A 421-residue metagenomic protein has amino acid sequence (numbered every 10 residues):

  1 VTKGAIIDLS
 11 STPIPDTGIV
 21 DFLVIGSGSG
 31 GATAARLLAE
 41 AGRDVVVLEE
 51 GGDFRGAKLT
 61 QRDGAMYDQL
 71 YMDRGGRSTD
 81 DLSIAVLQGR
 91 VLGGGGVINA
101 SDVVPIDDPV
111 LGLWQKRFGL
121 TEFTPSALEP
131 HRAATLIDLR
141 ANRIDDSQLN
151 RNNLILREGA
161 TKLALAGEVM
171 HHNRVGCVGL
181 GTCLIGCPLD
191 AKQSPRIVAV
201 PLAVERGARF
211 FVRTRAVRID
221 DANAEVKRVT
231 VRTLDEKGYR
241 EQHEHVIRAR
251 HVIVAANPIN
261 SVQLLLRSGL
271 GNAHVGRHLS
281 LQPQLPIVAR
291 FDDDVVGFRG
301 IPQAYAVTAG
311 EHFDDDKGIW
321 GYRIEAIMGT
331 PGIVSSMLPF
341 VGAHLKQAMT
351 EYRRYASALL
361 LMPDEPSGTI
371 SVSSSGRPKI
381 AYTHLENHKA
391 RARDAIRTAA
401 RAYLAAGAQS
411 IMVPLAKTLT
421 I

Functional and structural regions predicted by a protein language model:
V1-F22, E40-A41, D80: Extreme N-terminal leader/targeting segments of oxidoreductases
V20-V47: N-terminal Rossmann-like FAD-binding beta1-loop-alpha1 element of flavoenzymes
G28-S29, I259, E386: Residue-level detector of alpha-helix initiation sites
A39, L111-Q115, E129-L136, R157 (+5 more regions): Non-transmembrane alpha-helical segments in soluble domains of secreted/periplasmic/extracellular proteins
E40, D44, G51-G56, V91 (+4 more regions): Glycine-rich loop(s) and the adjacent beta-strand/alpha-helix scaffold that form part
T60, A65-I144, L359-P363, S367: Redox-cofactor-proximal catalytic regions of oxidoreductases
N99, N272-Y403, S410, T418-I421: FAD cofactor-binding and catalytic pocket of flavoenzymes
T121-R218, V226, I411-I421: Conserved redox-cofactor binding core of oxidoreductases
